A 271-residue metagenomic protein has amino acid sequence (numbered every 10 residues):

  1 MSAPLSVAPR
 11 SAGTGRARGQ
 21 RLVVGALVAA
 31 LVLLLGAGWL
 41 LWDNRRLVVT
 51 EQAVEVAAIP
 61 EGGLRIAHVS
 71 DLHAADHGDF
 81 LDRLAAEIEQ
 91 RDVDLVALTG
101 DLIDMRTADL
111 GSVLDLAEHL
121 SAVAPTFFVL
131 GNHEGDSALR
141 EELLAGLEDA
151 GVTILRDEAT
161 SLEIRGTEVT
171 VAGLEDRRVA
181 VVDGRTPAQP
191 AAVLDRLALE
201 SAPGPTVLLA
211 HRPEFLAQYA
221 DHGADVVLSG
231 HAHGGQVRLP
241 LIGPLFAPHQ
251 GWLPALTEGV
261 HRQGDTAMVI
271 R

Functional and structural regions predicted by a protein language model:
M1-A58: N-terminal membrane-anchoring alpha-helices
N44, L72-H77, I103-T107, V182-T186 (+2 more regions): Short, flexible loop segments at the rims of nucleotide/cofactor-binding pockets, characterized by
R45, T50-V56, R196-L209, P213 (+2 more regions): Extended recognition/assembly regions associated with phosphoester-bond processing machinery
A53-A67, V152-T153, A159-G173, P203-P205 (+1 more regions): Beta-strand-turn-beta hairpins that frame and shape the catalytic cleft of phosphate-ester-processing enzymes
G62-E158: Membrane-embedded segments
D94-L95, F127, V152-T153, V169 (+3 more regions): Short, Asp-centered acidic motifs that coordinate Mg2+ and/or phosphate in catalytic or ligand-binding sites
A145-V152, I164-L209, L216-A217: Binuclear metal-dependent hydrolase catalytic cores centered on His/Asp/Glu-rich metal-binding motifs
R212-R271: Conserved beta-sheet core of the metallophosphoesterase superfamily
